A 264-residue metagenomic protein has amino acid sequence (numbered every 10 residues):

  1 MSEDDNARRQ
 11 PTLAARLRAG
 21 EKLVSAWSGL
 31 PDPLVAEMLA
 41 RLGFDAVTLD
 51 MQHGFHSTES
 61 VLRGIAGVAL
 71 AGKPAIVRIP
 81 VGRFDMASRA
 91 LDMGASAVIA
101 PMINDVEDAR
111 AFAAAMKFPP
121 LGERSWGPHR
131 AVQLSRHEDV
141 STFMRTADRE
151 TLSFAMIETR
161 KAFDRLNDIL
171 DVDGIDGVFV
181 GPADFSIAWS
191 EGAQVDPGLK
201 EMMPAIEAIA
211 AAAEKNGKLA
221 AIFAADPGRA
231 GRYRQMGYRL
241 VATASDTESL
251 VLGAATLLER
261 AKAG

Functional and structural regions predicted by a protein language model:
M1-S25, G29, H137-R149, I206-I209 (+1 more regions): N-terminal amphipathic alpha-helix/helix-capping segment at the start of soluble metabolic enzymes
K22-S28, V47-L49, A75-I79, V98-A100 (+4 more regions): Hydrophobic faces of well-ordered beta-strands that scaffold small-molecule active sites in alpha/beta enzyme cores
A26, L39, D50, V98 (+4 more regions): Conserved, mostly hydrophobic/aromatic
S28-L42, V81-R89, R160-V172, A225-A230: Short, acidic/polar
V35-R63, P182-G198: Glycine-rich, proline-tolerant flexible connector loops at the mouths of alpha/beta enzymes
S57-D92, M116-L121, T146-D148, G198-A220: Alpha-helix-loop-beta-strand connector modules within alpha/beta enzyme cores
G64, V106-G122, T247-G264: C-terminal helical cap(s) of enzyme catalytic domains, especially alpha/beta-barrels
D85, A97-D173, D184-I187: Conserved anion-binding
